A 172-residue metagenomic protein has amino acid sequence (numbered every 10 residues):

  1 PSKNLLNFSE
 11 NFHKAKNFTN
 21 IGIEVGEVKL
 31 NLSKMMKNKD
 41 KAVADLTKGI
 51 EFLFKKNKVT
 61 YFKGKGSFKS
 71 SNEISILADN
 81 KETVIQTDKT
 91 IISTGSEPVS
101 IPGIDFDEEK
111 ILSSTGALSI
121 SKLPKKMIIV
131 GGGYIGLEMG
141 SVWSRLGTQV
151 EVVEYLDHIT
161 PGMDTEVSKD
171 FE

Functional and structural regions predicted by a protein language model:
P1-L123, L156-T160, T165-F171: Glycine-rich flavin
S121-M163: Rossmann-like NAD(P)H-binding beta-loop-alpha module
